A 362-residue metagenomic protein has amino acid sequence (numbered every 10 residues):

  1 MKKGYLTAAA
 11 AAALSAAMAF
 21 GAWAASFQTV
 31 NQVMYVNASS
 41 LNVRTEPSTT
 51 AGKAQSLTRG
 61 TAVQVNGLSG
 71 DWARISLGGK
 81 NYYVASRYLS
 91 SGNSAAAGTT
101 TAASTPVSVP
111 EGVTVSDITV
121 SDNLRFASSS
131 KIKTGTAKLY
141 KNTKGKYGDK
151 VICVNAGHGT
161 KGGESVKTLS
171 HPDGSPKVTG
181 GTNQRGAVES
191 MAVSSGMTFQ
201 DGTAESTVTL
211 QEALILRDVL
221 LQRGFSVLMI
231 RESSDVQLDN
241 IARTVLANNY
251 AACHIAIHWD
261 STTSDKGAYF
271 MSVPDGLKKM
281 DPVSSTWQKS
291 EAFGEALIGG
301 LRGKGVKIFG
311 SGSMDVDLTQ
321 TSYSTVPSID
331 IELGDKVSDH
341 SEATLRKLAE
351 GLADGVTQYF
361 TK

Functional and structural regions predicted by a protein language model:
K2-S40, T58-Q64, L68-A73, G78-K80 (+1 more regions): Catalytic-site microenvironment of enzymes that process N-acetyl-hexosamine-containing cell-wall polysaccharides
S39-S48: Short, structured beta-strand/loop micro-motifs enriched in basic residues and often containing a Trp
P47-G52, L238: Short alpha-helix capping/helix-loop boundary micro-motifs
